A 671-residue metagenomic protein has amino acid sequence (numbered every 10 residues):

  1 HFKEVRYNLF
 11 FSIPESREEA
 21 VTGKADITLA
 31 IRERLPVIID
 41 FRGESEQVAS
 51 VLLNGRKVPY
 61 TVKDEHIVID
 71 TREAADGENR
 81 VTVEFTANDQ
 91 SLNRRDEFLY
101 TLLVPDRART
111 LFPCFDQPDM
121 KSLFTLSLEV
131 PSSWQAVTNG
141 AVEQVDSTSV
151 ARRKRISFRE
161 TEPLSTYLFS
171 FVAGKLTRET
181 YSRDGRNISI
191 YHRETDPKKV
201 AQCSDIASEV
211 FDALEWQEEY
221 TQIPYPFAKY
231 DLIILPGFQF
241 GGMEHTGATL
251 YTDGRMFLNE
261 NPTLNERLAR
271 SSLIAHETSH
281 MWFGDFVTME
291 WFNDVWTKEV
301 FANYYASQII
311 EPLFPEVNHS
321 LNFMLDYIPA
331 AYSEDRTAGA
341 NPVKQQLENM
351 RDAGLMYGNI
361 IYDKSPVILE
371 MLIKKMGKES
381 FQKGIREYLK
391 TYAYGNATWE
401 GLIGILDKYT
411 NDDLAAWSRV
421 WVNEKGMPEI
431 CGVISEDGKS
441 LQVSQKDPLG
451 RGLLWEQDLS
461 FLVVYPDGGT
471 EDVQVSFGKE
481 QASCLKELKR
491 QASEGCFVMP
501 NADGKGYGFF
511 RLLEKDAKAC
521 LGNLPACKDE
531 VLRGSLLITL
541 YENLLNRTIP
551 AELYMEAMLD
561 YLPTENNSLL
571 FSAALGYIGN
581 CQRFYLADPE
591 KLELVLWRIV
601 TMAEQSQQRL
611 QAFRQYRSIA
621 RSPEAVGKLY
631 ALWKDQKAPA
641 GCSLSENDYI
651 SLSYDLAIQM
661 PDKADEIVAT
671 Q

Functional and structural regions predicted by a protein language model:
H1-A228, G254, Y357-I360, K374-M376 (+14 more regions): Acidic/His-enriched low-complexity segments
F2-R17, R56-K57, V130-A151, G185-D212 (+7 more regions): Short, charged N-terminal helix-start/capping segments
A25, F158, I190-G452, L594-V595 (+6 more regions): Hydrophobic alpha-helical and helix-loop surface patches within well-folded domains that function as non-catalytic
N79, N93-L99, V104, A141-E143 (+4 more regions): Extended hydrophobic/aromatic-rich secondary-structure runs
A87-D89, S132-W134, L164, D196 (+6 more regions): Short loop/turn segments at secondary-structure transitions that flank enzyme active sites
L102, Y181-N187, T249-L250, R336-P342 (+1 more regions): Short alpha-helical hairpin
V130, K154, E194, S279 (+3 more regions): Non-catalytic accessory/interaction domains
